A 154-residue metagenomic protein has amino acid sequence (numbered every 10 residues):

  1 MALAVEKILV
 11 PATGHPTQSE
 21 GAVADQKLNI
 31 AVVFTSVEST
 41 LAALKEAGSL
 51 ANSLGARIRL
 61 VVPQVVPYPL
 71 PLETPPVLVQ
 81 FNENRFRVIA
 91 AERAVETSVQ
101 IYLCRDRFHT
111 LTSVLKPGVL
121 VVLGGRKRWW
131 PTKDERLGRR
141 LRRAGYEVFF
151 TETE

Functional and structural regions predicted by a protein language model:
M1-A24, E92-V121, K127-R128, L137-V148: Structural beta-alpha unit
A2-A4, I8-P11, H15, S49 (+1 more regions): Acidic, proline/glycine-rich short linear motifs
G21-E73, R143-A144, T151-T153: Small/aliphatic-rich secondary-structure junction motif
V33-V37, Y102, L123-R128, T153: Structural motif
T40-L44, N82, R107-F108, K133-L137: Amphipathic coiled-coil/heptad-repeat helices and related helical stalk/stem segments that mediate oligomerization
K45-G48, T74-P75, S113-V114, E135-G138: Short, glycine/charged-enriched secondary-structure capping and boundary segments
S53-L54, R85-V95: Short helix-loop-beta junction
P75-I89, K133-R142: Short, aromatic/basic amphipathic alpha-helical patches
